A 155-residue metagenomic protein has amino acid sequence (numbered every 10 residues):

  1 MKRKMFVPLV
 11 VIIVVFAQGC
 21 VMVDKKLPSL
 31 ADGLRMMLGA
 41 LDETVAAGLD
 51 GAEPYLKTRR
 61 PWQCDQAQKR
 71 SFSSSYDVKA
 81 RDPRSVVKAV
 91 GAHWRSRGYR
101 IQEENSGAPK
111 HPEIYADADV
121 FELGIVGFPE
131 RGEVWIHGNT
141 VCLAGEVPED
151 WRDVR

Functional and structural regions predicted by a protein language model:
K2-Q66, V78-K79, R84: N-terminal leader/targeting segments
V10, V14, L49, L56-T58 (+7 more regions): Generic detection of intrinsically disordered/low-complexity segments and helix-coil linkers/edges
L27-D32, R70, G91-S96: Short low-complexity stretches enriched in small and charged residues
P28-L49, G127-R155: Extracellularly exposed regions in secreted/surface proteins, prominently low-complexity, repeat-rich
Q63-S71, D117-V120: A short, glycine/Asx- and small/polar-enriched loop/turn that sits immediately N-terminal to a beta-strand
K69-A80, V134-G138: A short acidic-to-branched-hydrophobic micro-motif
V86-E146: Extracytosolic low-complexity repeat regions of secreted or lipid-anchored proteins
